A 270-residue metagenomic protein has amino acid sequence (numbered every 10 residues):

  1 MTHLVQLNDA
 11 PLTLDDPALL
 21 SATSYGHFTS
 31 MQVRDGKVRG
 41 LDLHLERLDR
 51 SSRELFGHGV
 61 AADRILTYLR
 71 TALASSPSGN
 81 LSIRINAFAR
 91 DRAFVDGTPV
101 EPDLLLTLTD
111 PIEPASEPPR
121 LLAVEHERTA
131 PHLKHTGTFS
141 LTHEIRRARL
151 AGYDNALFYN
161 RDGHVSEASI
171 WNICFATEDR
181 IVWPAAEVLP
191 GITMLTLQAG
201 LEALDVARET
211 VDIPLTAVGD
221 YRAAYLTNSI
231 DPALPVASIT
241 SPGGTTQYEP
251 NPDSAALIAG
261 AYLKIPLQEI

Functional and structural regions predicted by a protein language model:
M1-T71, F88, V95-I270: Helix-start/capping segments and mature chain N-termini
A72-P77: Phosphate/pyrophosphate-binding loops at sites that engage ATP/ADP/AMP, CoA/4′-phosphopantetheine, polyphosphate
S78, A93-V95: Small/polar-residue-rich segments within soluble enzyme cores
S78-A87: Ordered, amphipathic secondary-structure segments that act as subunit-interaction surfaces in large macromolecular
